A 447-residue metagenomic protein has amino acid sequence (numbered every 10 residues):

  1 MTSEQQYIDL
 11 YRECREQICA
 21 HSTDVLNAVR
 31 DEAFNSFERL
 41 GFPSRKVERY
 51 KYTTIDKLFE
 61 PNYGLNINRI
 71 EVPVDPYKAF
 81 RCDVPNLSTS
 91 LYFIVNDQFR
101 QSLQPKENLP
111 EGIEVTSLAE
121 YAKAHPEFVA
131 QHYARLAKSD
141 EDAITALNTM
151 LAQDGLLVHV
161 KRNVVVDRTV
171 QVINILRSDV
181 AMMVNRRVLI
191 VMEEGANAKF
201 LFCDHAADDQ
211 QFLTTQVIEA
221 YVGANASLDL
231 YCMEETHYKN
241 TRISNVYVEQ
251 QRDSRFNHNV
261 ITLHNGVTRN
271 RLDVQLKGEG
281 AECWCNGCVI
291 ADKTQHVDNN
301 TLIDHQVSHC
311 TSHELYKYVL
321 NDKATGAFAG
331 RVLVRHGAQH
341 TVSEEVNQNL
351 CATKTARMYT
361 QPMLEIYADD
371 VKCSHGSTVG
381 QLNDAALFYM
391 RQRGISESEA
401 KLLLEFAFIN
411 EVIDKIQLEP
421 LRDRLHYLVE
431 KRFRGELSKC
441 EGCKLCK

Functional and structural regions predicted by a protein language model:
M1-A146, L315, N321: N-terminal amphipathic, basic helical "cap/leader" segment at the start of enzyme domains
E111-E114, L118, A122-I395, I409 (+1 more regions): Conserved beta-strand/loop scaffold segments within soluble protein domains that form the structured core and edges
